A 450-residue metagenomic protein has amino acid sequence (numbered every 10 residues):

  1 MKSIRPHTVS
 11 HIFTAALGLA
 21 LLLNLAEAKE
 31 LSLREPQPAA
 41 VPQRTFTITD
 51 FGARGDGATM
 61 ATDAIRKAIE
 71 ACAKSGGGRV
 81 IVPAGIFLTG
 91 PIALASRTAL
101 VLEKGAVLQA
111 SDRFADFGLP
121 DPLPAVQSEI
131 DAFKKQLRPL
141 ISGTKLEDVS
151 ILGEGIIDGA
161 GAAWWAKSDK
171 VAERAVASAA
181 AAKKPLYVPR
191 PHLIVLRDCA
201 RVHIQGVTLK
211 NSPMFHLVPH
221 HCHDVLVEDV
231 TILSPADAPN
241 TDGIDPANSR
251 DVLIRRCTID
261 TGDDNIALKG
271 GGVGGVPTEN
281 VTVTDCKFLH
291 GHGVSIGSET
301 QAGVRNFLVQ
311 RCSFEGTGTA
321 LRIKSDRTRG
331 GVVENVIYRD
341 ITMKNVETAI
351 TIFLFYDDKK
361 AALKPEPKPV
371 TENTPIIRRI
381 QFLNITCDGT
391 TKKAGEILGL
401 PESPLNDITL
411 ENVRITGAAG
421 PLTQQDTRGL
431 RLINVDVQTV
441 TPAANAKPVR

Functional and structural regions predicted by a protein language model:
M1-V9: N-terminal secretory signal peptides that target proteins for export/translocation
T8, I12-T14, P36, P213: Hydrophobic residues within membrane-embedded alpha helices
H11-N24: Bacterial N-terminal signal peptides
N24-R450: Extracellular/periplasmic carbohydrate-active domains that bind, remodel, or depolymerize complex polysaccharides
